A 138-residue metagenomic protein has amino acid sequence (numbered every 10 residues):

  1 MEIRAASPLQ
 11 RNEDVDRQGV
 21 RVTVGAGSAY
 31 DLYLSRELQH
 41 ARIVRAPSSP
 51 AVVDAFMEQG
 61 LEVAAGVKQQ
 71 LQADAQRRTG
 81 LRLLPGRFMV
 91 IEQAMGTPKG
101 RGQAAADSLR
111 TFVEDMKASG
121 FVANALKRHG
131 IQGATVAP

Functional and structural regions predicted by a protein language model:
M1, V15, L34, F56 (+3 more regions): Residue-level signal for nonpolar/aromatic packing positions in well-ordered secondary structure
E2-A6, K68, Q72-E114, Q132-P138: Periplasmic-binding protein-like
I3-R21: Flexible hinge/capping segments at coil-to-helix
R4-A5, A26-S28, S48-S49, A65-Q72 (+1 more regions): Beta->alpha turn/N-cap motifs
E13-D14, R36-E37, S49-A65, Q69 (+1 more regions): Short helices/loops that flank or line small-molecule/ion binding pockets
T23, V44, E62-V67, R82-L84: Paired acidic/hydrophobic, glycine-rich loop segments that form the ligand-binding mouth/hinge of periplasmic-binding
T23-G25, A41-V53: Short beta-strand-to-loop elements that line the ligand-binding cleft of bilobed periplasmic-binding protein-like
A29-L38, R42-A46, L83, E114-P138: Ligand-binding clefts/hinges and TM-proximal coupling segments of bilobed small-molecule sensing domains
